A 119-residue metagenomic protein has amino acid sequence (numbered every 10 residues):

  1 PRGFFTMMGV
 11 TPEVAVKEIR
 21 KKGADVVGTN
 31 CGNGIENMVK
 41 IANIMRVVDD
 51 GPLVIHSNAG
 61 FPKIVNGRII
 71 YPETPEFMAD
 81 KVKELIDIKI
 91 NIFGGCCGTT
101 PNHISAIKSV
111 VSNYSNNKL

Functional and structural regions predicted by a protein language model:
P1-L119: Domain-level signal for soluble alpha/beta catalytic cores
